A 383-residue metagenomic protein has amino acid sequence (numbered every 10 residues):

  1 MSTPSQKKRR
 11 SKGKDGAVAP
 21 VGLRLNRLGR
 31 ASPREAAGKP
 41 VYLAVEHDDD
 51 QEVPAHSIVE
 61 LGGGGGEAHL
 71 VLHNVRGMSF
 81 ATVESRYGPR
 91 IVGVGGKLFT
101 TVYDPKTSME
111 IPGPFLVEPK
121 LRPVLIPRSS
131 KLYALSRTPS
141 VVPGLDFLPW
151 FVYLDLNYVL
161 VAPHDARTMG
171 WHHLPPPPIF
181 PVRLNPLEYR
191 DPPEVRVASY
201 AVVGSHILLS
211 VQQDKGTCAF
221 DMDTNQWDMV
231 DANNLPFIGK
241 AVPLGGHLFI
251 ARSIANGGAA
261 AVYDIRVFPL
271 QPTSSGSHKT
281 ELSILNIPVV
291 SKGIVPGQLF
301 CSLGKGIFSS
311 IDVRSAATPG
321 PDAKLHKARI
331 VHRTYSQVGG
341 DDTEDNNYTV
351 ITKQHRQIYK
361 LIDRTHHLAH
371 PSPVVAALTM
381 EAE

Functional and structural regions predicted by a protein language model:
M1-E383: Beta-propeller domains
